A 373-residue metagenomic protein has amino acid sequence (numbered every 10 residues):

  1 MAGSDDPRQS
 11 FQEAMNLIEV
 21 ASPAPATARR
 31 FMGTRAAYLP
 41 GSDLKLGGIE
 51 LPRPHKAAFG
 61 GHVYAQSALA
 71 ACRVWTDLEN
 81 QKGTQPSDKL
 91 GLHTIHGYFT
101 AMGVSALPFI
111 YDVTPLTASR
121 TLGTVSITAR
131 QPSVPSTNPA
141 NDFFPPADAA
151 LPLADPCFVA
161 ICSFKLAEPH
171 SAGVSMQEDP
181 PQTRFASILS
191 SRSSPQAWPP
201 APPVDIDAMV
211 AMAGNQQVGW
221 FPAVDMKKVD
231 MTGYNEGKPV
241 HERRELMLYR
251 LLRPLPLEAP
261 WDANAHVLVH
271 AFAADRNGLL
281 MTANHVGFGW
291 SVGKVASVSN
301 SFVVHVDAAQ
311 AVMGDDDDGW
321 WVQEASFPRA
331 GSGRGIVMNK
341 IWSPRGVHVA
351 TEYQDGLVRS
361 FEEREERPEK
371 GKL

Functional and structural regions predicted by a protein language model:
A2-L373: Terminal targeting signals and extreme-terminal segments of soluble enzymes
